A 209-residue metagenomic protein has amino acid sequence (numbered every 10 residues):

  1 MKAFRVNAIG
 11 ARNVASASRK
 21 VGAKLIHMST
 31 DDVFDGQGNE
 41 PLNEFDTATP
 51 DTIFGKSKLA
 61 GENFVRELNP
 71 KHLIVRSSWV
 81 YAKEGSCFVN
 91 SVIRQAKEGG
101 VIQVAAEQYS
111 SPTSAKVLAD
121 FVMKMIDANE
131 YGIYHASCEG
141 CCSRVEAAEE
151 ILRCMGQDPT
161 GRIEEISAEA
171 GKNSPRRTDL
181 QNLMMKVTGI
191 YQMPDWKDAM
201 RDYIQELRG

Functional and structural regions predicted by a protein language model:
M1, I9, M28-T52: Active-site "gating" loop of Rossmann-like NAD(P)-dependent oxidoreductase/epimerase domains
M1-I26: NAD(P)-cofactor binding segment of oxidoreductase domains
N7, F54, K58, R76: Active-site YXXXK catalytic motif of short-chain dehydrogenase/reductase
A11-V14, E62, V122: Conserved internal alpha-helix within the Rossmann fold of NAD(P)-dependent oxidoreductases
L25-D31, V75-S77: SDR active-site strand-loop-helix element
N63-S110, V117, M123: NAD(P)-dependent short-chain dehydrogenase/reductase
F121, A128-G171, R176-R177, L183: Mid/C-terminal beta-alpha module of Rossmann-like enzyme folds, strongest in SDR-family dehydrogenases/epimerases
R176-G209: C-terminal amphipathic/interface module of NAD(P)-dependent oxidoreductases and related NAD-binding regulators
